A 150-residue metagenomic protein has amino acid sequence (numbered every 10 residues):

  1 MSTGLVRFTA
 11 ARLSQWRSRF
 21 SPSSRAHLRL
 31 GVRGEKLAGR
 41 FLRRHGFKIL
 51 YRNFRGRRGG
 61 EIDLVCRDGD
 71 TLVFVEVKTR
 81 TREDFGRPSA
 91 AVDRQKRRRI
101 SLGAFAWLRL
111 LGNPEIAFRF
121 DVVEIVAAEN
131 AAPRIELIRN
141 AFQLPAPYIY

Functional and structural regions predicted by a protein language model:
S2-R52: Acidic-basic catalytic patches of nuclease active cores, encompassing PD-(D/E)XK and other metal-cofactor nuclease
S2-V6, L110-Y150: Domain-level recognition of nuclease-like catalytic cores that cleave nucleotide substrates
S18, T79-N130: Catalytic cores of nucleic-acid endonucleases
R25, R29, R33, G59 (+3 more regions): Residues at secondary-structure transition points
L42, I62-F85, I100: Conserved catalytic cores of phosphodiester-cleaving nucleases, focusing on short active-site segments
R52-G56, V123-V126: Short, solvent-exposed loop/turn elements at beta->coil junctions and helix N-caps that rim active or binding pockets
R57-G60, A131: Short acidic/glycine-enriched loop/turn segments that link adjacent beta-strands
